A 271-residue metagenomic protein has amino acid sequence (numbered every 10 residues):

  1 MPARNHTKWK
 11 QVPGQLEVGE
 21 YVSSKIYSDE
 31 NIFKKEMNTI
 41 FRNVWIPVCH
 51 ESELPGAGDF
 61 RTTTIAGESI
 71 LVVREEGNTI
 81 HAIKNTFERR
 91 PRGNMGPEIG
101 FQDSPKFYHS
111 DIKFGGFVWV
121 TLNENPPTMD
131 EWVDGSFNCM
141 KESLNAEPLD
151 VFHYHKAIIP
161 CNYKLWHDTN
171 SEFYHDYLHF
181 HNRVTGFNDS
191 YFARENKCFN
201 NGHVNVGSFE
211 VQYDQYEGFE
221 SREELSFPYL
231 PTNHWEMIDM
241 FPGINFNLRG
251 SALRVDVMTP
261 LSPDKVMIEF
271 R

Functional and structural regions predicted by a protein language model:
M1-T86, S110-D111: N-terminal pre-ligand scaffold of iron-sulfur
H6, Q11, L16, E20 (+7 more regions): Generic preference for well-ordered secondary structure
Q11, Q15, Q102, Q212-Q215: Residue-identity detector for glutamine
P13, V18, R92-M95, I99 (+4 more regions): Feature targets compositionally biased, intrinsically disordered low-complexity regions with long contiguous runs
R42-L54, P91-M95, M237-P242: Short Pro/Gly-enriched beta-strand edge/turn motifs at strand-loop
L54-G56, I65, F101-P105, D150 (+2 more regions): Short solvent-exposed loop/turn micro-motifs enriched in small/polar/acidic residues
V73-T79, Y108-R271: C-terminal catalytic domain of Rieske-type non-heme iron oxygenases
N78-I112: Long, hydrophobic, well-ordered secondary-structure blocks that form the structural core and pocket-lining surfaces
